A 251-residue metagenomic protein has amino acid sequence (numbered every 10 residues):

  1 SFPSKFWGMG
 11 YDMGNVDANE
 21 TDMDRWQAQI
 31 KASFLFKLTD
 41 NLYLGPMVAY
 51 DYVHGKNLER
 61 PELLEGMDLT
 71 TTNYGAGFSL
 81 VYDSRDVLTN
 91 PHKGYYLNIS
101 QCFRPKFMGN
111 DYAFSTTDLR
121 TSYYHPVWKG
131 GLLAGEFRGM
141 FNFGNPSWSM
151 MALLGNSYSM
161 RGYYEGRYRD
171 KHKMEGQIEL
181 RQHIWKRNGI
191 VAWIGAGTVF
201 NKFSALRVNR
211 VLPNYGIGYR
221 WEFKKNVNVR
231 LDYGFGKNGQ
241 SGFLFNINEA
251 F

Functional and structural regions predicted by a protein language model:
S1-M13, P46-Y52, Y95-F103, L119 (+4 more regions): Transmembrane beta-barrel strands of outer-membrane/channel proteins
S1-T72, R167-D170, N228-V229, G236-F251: Gram-negative/organellar outer-membrane beta-barrel architecture
F2-K5, D51-N57, D83-V87, C102-M108 (+4 more regions): Sequence/structural signature of outer-membrane beta-barrel proteins
F6-G14, M47, K56-L63, P91-K93 (+4 more regions): Outer-membrane beta-barrel translocator domains and adjoining extracellular loop/strand segments of Gram-negative
G8-V16, G55-L64, Y95-F103, A152-R161 (+3 more regions): Flexible, solvent-exposed coil segments and beta strand-coil junctions, predominantly the extracellular/periplasmic
F34-F36, A76-Y82, S115-P126, F137 (+4 more regions): Feature captures outer-membrane beta-barrel proteins of Gram-negative bacteria and organelles
D40-L44, D86-T89, W128-L133, K186-I190 (+1 more regions): Repeated loop/turn-to-beta-strand initiation elements of outer-membrane beta-barrel proteins
G77-I184: C-terminal outer-membrane beta-barrel translocator/porin domains of Gram-negative envelope proteins and their
